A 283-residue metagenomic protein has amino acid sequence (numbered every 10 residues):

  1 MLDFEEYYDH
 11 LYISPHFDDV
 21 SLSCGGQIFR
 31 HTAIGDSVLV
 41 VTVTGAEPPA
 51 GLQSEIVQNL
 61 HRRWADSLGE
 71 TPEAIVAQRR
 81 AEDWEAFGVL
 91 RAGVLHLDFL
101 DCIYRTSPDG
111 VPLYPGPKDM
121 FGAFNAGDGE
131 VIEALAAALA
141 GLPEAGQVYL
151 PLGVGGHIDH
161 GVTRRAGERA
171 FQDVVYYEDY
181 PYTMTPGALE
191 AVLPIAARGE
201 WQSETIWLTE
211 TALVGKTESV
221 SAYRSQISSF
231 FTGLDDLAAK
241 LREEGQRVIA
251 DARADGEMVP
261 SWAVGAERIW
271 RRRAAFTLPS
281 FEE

Functional and structural regions predicted by a protein language model:
M1-N125, I132, A137, G141 (+3 more regions): Active-site rim/loop-helix segments in enzyme catalytic domains that contact anionic ligands
L2-E6, D109-A145, F171-Q172, Y177 (+1 more regions): C-terminal accessory domains and tails appended to enzymatic cores
P15, L97-L100, G146, L150-H160 (+1 more regions): Short, well-ordered beta-to-alpha junction loops that form the rim of enzyme active sites and present histidine/acidic
V20-L22, E47-G51, C102-V111, G156-H160 (+4 more regions): Short catalytic/ligand-binding loop motif for oxyanion handling, primarily in non-cytosolic enzymes, centered on
V43, F99, D179, L208-E210: Active-site donor-binding loop signature of nucleotide-sugar glycosyltransferases
L60-A65, P194-S203: Acidic, Ser/Thr-rich peripheral helices and adjacent loops at domain boundaries
Q172-P194: Short, flexible loop segments at boundaries between secondary-structure elements
